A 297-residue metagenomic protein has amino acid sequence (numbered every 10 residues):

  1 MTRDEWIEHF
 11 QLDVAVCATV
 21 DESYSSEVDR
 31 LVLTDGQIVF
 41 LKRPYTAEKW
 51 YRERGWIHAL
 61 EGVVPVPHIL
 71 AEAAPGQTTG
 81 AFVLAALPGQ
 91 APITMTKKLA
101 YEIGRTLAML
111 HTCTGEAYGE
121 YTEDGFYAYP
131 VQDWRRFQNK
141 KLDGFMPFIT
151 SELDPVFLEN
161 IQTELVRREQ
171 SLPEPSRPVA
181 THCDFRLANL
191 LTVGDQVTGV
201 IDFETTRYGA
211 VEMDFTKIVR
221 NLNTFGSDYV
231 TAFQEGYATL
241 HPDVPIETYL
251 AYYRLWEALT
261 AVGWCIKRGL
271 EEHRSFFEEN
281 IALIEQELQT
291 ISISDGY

Functional and structural regions predicted by a protein language model:
M1-L12, G115-C183, F277-G296: An alpha-helical support segment within catalytic cores of ATP-dependent transferases
Q11-T19: Conserved N-terminal boundary motif of the eukaryotic protein kinase catalytic domain
A18-D133: ATP-binding pocket architecture of kinase catalytic cores
S26, Y101-E102, K217-Y297: Helix-rich C-terminal or lid/interface subdomains of diverse kinases
G36, T79, S176-P178, Q196: Conserved catalytic motifs of the protein kinase core domain
F40-P44, L70-A71, A180-C183, I201 (+3 more regions): Short beta-strand segments
E61-V64, A73, Q90, H111-Y118 (+6 more regions): A general structural signal marking secondary-structure boundaries and capping sites
P178-A180, R186, L191-P242: Active-site Asp-x-Gly
